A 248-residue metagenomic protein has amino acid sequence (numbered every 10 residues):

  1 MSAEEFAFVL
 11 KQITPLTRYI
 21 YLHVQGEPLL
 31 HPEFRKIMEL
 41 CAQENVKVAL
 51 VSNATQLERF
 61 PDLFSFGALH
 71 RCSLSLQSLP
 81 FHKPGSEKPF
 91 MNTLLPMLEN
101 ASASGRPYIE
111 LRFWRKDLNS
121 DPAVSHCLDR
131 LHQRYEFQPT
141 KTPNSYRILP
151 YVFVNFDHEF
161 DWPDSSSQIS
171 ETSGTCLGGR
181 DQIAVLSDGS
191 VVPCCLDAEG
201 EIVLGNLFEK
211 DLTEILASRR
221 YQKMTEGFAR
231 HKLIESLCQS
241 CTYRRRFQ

Functional and structural regions predicted by a protein language model:
M1-P143: Conserved glycine-rich "GG(E/T)P / GGGxP" loop and the immediately following alpha-helix in the radical SAM core
S75-Q77, C194, L207: Generic beta-structure capping elements
A103-I109, Q133-E171, L196-R246: C-terminal accessory region of radical SAM enzymes
L177-G179: Short, small/polar residue-rich loop motifs at catalytic or cofactor-binding pockets
L186: Short, acidic, Ser/Thr-enriched surface-loop or helix-capping motifs
